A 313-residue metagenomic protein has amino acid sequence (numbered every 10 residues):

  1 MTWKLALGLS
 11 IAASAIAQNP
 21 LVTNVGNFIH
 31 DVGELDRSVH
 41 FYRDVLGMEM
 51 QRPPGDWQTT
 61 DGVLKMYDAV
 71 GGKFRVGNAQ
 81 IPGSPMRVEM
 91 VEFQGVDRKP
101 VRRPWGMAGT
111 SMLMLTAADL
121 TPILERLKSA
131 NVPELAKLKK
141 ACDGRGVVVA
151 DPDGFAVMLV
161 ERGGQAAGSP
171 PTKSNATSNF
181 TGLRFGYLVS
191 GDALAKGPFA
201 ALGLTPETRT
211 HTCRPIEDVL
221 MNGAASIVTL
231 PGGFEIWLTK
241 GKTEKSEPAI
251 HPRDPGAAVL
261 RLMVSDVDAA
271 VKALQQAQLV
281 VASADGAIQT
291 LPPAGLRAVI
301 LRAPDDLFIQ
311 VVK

Functional and structural regions predicted by a protein language model:
M1-G8: Sec-dependent signal peptide recognition, specifically the positively charged N-region followed immediately by
A12-A13: N-terminal signal peptide c-region/cleavage motif recognized by signal peptidases
Q18-G33: Short N-terminal segments immediately surrounding and downstream of signal-peptide cleavage
Q18-L21, R52-P53, R87-V88, L115 (+6 more regions): Vicinal oxygen chelate
N19, Y67-A69, R102-W105, A176 (+1 more regions): Short consensus segments that form the blades of beta-propeller domains, in both extracellular/periplasmic
V25, A108-M112, G182-R184, P255-A258: Eukaryotic phosphotyrosine signaling hubs
F28, E49, G55-V70, R75-K140: Ordered, small/hydrophobic-rich secondary-structure cores
D31-P85, K139-V148, G186-E235, Q276 (+1 more regions): Core segments of cupin and vicinal oxygen chelate
